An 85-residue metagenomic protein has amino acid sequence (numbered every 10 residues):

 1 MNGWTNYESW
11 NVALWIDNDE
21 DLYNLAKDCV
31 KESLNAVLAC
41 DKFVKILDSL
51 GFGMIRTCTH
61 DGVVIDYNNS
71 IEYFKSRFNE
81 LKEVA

Functional and structural regions predicted by a protein language model:
M1-A85: Acidic interaction surfaces
